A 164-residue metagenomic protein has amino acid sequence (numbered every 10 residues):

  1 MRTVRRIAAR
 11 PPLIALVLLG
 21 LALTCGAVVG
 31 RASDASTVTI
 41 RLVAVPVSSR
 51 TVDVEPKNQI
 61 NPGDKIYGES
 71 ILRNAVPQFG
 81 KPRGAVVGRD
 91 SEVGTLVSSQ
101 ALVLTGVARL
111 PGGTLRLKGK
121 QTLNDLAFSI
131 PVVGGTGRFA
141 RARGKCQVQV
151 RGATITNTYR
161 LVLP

Functional and structural regions predicted by a protein language model:
T3-A15: Bacterial N-terminal signal peptides that target proteins for export
V4-I7, L21-P164: Targeting-peptide/extracellular-domain and disordered-appendage signature
L13-L23: Hydrophobic helical h-region of N-terminal Sec-dependent signal peptides in bacterial secretory/periplasmic proteins
